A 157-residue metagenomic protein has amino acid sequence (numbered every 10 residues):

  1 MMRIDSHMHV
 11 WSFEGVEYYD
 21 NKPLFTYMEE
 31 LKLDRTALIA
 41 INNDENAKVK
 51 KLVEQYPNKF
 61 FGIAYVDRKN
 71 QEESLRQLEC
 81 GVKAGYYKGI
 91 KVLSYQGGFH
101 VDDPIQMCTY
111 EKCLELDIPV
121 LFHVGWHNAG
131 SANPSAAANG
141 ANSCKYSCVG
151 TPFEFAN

Functional and structural regions predicted by a protein language model:
M1-C108, K112, L116: Mid-domain alpha/beta scaffold segments of enzyme catalytic cores
G89, D102-N157: Catalytic pocket-lining loop regions of alpha/beta-barrel enzymes, especially the amidohydrolase/enolase/GH5 lineages
